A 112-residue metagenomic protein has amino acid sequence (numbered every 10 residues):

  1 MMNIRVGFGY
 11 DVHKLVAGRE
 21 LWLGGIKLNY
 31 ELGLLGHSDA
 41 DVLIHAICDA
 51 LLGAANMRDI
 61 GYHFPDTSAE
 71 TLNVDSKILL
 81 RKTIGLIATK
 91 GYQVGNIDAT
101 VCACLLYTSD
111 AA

Functional and structural regions predicted by a protein language model:
I4-D11: Short amphipathic
H13-K27: Acidic-glycine-rich active-site phosphate/pyrophosphate-binding loop
G24-E31, I60-T67, I97-A99: A short small-residue
L28-S38, D66-T71, L106: A short glycine/serine-rich beta->alpha loop
L43, I47, L51: Active-site His/Glu-centered metal-binding helix of metallohydrolases
L52-Y92: Glycine- and Gly-Pro-enriched alpha-helical subdomains that act as flexible, kink-prone "lid/hinge" or packing modules
Q93-L105: Short glycine-rich, basic-tinged beta-strand/loop micro-motifs
Y107-A112: Conserved small/polar residues in nucleotide/adenosyl-binding loops
